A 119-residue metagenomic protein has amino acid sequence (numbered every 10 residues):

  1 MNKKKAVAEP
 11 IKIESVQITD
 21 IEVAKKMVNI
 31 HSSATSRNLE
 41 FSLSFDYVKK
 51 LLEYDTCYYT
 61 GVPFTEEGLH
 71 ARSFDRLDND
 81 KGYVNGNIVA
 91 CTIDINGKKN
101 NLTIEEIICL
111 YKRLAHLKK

Functional and structural regions predicted by a protein language model:
M1-T56, E105-L114: Contiguous alpha-helical segments
R37-F41, D46, T56-I93, K99: Histidine-centered nuclease catalytic patch
G86, G97-K119: A detector for short metal-coordination/catalytic motifs
